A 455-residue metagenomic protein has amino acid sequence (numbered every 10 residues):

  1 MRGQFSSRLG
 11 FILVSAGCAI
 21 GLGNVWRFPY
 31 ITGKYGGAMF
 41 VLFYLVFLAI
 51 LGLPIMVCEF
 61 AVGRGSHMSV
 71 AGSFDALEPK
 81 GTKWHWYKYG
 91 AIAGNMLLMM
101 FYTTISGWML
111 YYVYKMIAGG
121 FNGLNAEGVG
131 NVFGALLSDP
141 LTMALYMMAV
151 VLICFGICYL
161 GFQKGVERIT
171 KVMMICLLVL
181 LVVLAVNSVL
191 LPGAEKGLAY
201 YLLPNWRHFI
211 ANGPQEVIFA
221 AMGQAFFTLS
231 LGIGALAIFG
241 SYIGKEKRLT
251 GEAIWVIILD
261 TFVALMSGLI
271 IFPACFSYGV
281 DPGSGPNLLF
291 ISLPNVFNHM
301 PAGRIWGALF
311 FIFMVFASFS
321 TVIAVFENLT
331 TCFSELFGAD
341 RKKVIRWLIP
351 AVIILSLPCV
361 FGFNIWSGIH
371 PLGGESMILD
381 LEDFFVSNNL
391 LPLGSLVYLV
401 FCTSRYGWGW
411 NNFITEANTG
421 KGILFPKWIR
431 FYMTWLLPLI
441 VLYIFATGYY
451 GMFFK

Functional and structural regions predicted by a protein language model:
M1-W26, I55-F60, R64-Y89, G244-R248 (+1 more regions): Membrane-interface "cap" regions at the ends of multi-pass membrane proteins
R2-F5, E167, K171-F319, I323 (+2 more regions): Membrane-embedded translocation segments of transport machinery
G3, Y30-Y35, G65, V70-G90 (+6 more regions): Inter-helical loop and helix-membrane interface segments of multi-pass membrane transporters/permeases
Q4-S15, F40-F43, K83-M96, L145-V150 (+6 more regions): Select transmembrane alpha-helical segments in multipass membrane proteins
G10-F47, G234-G240, G251-I254, I258-T261: Transmembrane helix-boundary motif of multi-pass solute transporters/channels
G10-I12, C18, P140, A144-L145 (+5 more regions): Loop-to-transmembrane helix boundary motifs in multi-pass membrane proteins
S318-A324, I345-F363, D380-T415: Hydrophobic alpha-helical segments of multi-pass membrane transport proteins
P371-V400, G422-K455: A generic transmembrane alpha-helix motif of multi-pass inner-membrane proteins
